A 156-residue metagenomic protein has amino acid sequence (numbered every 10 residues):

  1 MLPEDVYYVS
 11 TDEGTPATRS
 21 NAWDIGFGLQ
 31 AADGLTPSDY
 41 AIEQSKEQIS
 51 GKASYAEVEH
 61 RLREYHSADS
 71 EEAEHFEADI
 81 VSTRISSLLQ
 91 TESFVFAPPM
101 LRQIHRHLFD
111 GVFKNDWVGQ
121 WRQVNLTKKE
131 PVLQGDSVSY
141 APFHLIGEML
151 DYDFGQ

Functional and structural regions predicted by a protein language model:
M1-Q156: FIC/Doc superfamily catalytic core
